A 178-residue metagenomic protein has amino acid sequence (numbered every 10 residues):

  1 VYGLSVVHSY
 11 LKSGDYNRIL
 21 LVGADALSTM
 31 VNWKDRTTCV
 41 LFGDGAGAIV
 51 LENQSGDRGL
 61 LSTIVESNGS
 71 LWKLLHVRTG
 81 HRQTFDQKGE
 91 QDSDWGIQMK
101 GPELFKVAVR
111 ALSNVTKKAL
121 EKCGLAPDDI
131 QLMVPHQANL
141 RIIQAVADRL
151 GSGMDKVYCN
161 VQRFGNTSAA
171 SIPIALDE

Functional and structural regions predicted by a protein language model:
V1-K12, V109, S113, L120 (+1 more regions): Claisen-condensing/thiolase-fold acyl-transfer catalytic domains that form or cleave C-C bonds in fatty acid
H8-I19, R82-Q87, D177-E178: A polyampholytic, Gly/Pro-enriched intrinsically disordered region
Y10-A46: Flexible, glycine-rich active-site loops centered on histidine and acidic residues that chelate a metal or position
Y16-A24, L61-T63, D128-V134, D155-N160: Beta-strand segments within the central parallel beta-sheet cores of soluble alpha/beta enzyme folds
L21-L27, R82-G89, I142-M154: Acidic-glycine-rich active-site phosphate/pyrophosphate-binding loop
V31-N32, K73-L75, A145-V146: Short, well-ordered secondary-structure micro-motifs
D35-K106, R110, N114: Condensing-enzyme catalytic core mediating Claisen C-C bond formation in acyl metabolism
